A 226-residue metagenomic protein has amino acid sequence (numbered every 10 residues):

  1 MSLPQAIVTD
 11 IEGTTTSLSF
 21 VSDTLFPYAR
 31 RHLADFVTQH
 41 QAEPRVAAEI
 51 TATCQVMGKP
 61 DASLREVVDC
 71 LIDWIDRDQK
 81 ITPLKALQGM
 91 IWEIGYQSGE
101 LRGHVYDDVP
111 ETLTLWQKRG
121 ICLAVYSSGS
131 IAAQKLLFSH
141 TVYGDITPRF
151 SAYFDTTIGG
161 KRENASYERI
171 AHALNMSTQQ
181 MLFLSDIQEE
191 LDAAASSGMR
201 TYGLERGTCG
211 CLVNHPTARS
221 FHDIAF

Functional and structural regions predicted by a protein language model:
S2-D23: Asp-based phosphoryl-transfer active-site loop
S2-L3, S151-F226: Asp-based, Mg2+/Mn2+-dependent phosphohydrolase catalytic module
T15-S19, A132-K135, G210-L212: Short catalytic/ligand-binding loop motif for oxyanion handling, primarily in non-cytosolic enzymes, centered on
S19-D73: Conserved phosphoryl-transfer catalytic core
M57-D107: Metal-dependent phosphoesterase signature
G89, S98-T141: Substrate-recognition element of Asp-dependent hydrolases with the DxDx(T/V) motif
L123-R169, A173: Extended hydrophobic/aromatic segments used for targeting, binding, or gating
